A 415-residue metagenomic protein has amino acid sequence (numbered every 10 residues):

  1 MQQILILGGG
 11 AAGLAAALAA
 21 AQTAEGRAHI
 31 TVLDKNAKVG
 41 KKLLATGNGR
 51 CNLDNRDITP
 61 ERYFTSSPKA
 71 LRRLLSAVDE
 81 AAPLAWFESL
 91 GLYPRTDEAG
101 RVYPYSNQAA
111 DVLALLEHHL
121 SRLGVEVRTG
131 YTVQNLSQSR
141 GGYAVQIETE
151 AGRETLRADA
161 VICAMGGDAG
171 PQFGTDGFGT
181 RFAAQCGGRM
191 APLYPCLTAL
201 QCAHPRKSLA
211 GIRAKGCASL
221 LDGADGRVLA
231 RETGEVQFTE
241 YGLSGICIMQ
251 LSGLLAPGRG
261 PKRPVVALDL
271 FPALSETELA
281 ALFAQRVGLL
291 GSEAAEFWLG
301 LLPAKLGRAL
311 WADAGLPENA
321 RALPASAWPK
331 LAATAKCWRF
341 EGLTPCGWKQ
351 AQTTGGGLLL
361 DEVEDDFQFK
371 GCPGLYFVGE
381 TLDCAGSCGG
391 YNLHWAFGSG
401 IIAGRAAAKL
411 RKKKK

Functional and structural regions predicted by a protein language model:
M1-A12, T31: Beta1/beta-strand and adjacent pyrophosphate-binding region of the FAD-binding site in flavoprotein oxidoreductases
L5-L7, L33, V133, T155-Q172 (+4 more regions): Short hydrophobic core segments
A21-N48: Glycine-rich FAD pyrophosphate-binding loop
A37-V39, L44-A45, L53, D57-P60 (+2 more regions): An anion/pyrophosphate-binding glycine-rich loop and adjacent beta-alpha core in soluble alpha-beta enzymes
N48-T96: Glycine-rich active-site loop/strand segments that organize a redox cofactor
T129, R308-A385: A glycine-rich dinucleotide-binding beta-alpha-beta segment and adjacent secondary-structure elements that constitute
T129-G142: A conserved short coil-to-beta-strand element within the FAD-binding core of flavoproteins
A160-R206: Glycine-rich loop(s) and the adjacent beta-strand/alpha-helix scaffold that form part
